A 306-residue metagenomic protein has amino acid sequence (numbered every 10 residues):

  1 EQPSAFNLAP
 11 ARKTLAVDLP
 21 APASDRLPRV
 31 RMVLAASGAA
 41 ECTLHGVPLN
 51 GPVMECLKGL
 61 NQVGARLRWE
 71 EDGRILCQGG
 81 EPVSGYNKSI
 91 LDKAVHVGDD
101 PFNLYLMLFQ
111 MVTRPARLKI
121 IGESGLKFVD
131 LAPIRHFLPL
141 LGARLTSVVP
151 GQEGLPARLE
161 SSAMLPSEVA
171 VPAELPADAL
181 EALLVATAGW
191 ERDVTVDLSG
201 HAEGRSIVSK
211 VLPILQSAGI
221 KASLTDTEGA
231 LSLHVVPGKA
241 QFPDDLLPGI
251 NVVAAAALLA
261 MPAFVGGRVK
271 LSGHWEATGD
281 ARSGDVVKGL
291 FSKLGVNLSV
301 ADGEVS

Functional and structural regions predicted by a protein language model:
E1-S306: Short, structured segments at the rim of ligand-binding sites
